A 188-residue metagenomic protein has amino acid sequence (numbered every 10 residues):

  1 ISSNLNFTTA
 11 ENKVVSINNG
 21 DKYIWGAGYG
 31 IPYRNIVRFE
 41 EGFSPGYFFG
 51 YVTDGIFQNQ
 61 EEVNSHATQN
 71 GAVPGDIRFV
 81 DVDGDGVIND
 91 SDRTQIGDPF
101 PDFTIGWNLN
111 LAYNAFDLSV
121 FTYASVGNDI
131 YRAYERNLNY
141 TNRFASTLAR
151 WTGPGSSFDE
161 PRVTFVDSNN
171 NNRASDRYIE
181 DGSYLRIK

Functional and structural regions predicted by a protein language model:
I1, A115-V120: Repeated loop/turn-to-beta-strand initiation elements of outer-membrane beta-barrel proteins
I1-P99: Conserved small-residue
F7-K13, Y113-A115, A124-N128: Transmembrane beta-strands of outer-membrane beta-barrel pores
Q58-Q60, S65-P74, S125-K188: Extracytoplasmic gating/loop element in the C-terminal half of outer-membrane beta-barrel translocons and assembly
D92, V120-V126: Active-site proximal loops enriched in glycine and acidic residues that flank catalytic Cys/His/Asp and coordinate
D102-G106, R186-I187: Transmembrane beta-barrel architecture of outer-membrane proteins
